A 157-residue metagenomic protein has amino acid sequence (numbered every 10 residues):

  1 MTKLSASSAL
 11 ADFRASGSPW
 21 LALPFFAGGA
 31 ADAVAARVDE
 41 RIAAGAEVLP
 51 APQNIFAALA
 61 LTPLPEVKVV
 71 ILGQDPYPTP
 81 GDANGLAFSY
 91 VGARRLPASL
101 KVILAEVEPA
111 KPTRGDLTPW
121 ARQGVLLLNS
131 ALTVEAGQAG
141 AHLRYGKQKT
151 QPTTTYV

Functional and structural regions predicted by a protein language model:
M1-L21: Arg/Lys-rich, positively charged N-terminal/basic patches that mediate binding to nucleic acids
D12, P19-V157: A polyanion-binding, active-site-adjacent surface
